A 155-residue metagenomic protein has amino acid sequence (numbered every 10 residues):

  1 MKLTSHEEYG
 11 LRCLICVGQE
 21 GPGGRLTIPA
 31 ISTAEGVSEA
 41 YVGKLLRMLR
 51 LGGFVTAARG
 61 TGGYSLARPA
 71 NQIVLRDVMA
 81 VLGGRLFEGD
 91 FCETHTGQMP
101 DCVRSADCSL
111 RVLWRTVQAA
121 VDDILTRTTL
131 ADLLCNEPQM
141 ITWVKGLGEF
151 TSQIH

Functional and structural regions predicted by a protein language model:
G10-P22: Short amphipathic alpha-helical interface segments
L26-G36: A short alpha-helical element within helix-turn-helix/winged-helix DNA-binding domains across DNA-binding proteins
T33, R50-L51: Alpha-helical residues within the helix-turn-helix
G52-A67: Beta-hairpin "wing" of winged helix-turn-helix
A70-T96, L110-R111, T116-A120: Conserved segment of winged-helix/HTH DNA-binding domains
T94-H155: C-terminal regulatory/oligomerization modules of transcriptional regulators
